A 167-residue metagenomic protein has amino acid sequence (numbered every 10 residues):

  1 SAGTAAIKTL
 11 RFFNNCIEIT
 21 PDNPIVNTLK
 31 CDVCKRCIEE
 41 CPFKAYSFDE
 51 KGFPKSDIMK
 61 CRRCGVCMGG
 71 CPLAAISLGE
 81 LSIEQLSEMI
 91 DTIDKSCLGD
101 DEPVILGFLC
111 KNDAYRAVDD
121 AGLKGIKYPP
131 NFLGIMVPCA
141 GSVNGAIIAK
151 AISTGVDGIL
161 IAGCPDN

Functional and structural regions predicted by a protein language model:
S1-A6, S82-N167: Iron-sulfur-associated redox domains of electron-transfer enzymes in respiratory and anaerobic energy metabolism
A2-E18: Internal hydrophobic alpha-helix adjacent to the cofactor/substrate pocket in enzyme cavities
I25, L29-V33: Generic long, charged, amphipathic alpha-helical segments
T28, M59, V137-P138: Short, contiguous acidic/charged loop-to-helix segments that flank catalytic cores in large enzymes
D32, R36-D57, R62, V66-M89: Iron-sulfur cluster-binding cysteine motifs and their immediate structural context in ferredoxin-like electron-transfer
